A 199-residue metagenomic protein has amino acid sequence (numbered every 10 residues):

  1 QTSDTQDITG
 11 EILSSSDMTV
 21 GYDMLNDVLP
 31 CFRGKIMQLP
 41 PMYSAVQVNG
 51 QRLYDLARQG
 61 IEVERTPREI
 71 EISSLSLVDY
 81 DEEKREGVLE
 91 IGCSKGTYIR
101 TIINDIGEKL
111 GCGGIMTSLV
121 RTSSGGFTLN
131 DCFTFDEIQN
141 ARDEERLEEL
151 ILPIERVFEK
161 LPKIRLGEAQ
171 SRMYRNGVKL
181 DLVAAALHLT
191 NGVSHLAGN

Functional and structural regions predicted by a protein language model:
Q1-N199: Catalytic/RNA-binding core of pseudouridine synthases
